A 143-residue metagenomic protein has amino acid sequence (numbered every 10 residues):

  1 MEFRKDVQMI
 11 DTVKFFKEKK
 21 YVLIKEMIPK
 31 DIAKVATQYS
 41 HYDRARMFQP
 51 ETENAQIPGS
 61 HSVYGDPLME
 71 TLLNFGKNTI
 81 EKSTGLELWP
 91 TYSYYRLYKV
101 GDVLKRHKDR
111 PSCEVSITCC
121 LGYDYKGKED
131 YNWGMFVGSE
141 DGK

Functional and structural regions predicted by a protein language model:
M1-T84: Non-heme Fe(II)/2-oxoglutarate
K17, L88-T91, C113: Short, basic and Ser/Thr-rich N-terminal targeting/leader segments
Y21-L23, Y94, S116-C120: Conserved hydrophobic/aromatic beta-strand scaffold that supports enzyme active sites
E81-L88, R106-P111: Short, charge-rich binding segments
G85-Y94, Y131: A short coil-to-beta-strand element that immediately follows conserved catalytic motifs
L97: Conserved active-site beta-strand element of glycosyltransferases/polysaccharide synthases
V100-K143: Catalytic core of non-heme Fe(II) oxygenases with the double-stranded beta-helix
